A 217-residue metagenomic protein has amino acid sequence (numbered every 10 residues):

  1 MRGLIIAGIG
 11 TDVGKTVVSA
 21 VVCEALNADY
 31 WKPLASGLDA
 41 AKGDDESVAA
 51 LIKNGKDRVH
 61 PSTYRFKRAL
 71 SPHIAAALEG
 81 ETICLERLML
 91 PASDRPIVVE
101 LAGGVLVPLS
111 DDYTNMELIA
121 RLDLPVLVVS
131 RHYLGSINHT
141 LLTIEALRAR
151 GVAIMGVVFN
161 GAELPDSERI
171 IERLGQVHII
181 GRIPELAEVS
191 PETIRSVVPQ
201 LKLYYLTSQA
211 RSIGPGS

Functional and structural regions predicted by a protein language model:
G3, V17-T82, R87-P91: N-terminal phosphate/diphosphate-binding loop that engages ATP/GTP or pyrophosphate donors across diverse enzyme folds
I6-A7: Hydrophobic anchor at the beta1->P-loop junction of P-loop NTPases
V13-G14: Conserved glycine(s) of the Walker
K32-P33, L127-S130, M155-G161: Short internal beta-strands
I52, L122, L174-V177: Short, structured coil segments at secondary-structure junctions
L90-S110: Switch II (G3) loop of P-loop NTPases
S110-H132: Inter-motif core of Ras-like GTPase G domains
I144-S217: C-terminal lobe/tail of nucleotide-utilizing enzymes
